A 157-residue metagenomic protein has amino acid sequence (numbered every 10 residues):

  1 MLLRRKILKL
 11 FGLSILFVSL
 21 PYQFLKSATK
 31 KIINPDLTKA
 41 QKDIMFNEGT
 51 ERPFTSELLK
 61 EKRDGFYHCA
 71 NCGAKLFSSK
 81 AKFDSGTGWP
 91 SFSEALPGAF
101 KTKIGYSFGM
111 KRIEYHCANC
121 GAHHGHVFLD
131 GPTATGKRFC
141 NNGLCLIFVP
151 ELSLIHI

Functional and structural regions predicted by a protein language model:
M1-L16: N-terminal secretory signal peptides and thylakoid transit peptides that target proteins across membranes
S19-N47, E51-P53: C-terminal segment of N-terminal export signals and the immediately downstream linker at the start of the mature
K62-S91: Mid-length scaffold segments of soluble, non-membrane domains
F66, E114, K137: Residues immediately within or flanking Cys/His clusters that coordinate Zn2+ in small zinc-binding modules
C69, C117-C120: Short cysteine-rich clusters marking metal-coordination/redox-active sites
G73, G121, L144: Cys/His-coordinated zinc-binding microdomains
L76-F77, G125, L129, C145-F148: Short functional micro-motifs and their immediate structural scaffolds
I155-I157: Conserved small/polar residues in nucleotide/adenosyl-binding loops
